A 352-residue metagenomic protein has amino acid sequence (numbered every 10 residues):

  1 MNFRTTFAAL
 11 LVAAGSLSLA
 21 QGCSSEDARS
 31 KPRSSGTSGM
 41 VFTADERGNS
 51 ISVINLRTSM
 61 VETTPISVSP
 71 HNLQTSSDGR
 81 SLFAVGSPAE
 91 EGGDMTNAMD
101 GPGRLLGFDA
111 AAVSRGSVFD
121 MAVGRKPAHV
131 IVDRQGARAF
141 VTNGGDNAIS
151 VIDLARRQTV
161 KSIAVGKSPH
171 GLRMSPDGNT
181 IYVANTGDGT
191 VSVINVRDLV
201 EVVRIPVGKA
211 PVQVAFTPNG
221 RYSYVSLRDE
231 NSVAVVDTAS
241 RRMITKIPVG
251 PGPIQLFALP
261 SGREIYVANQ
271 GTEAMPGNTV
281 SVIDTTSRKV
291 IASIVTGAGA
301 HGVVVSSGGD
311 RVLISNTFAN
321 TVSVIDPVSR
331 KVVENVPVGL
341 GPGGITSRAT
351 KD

Functional and structural regions predicted by a protein language model:
M1-A9: Bacterial N-terminal signal peptides that target proteins for export
T6, A13-S16: Alpha-helical hydrophobic membrane-insertion segments
L11, S18-D352: Predominantly soluble domains enriched in secretory-pathway, periplasmic, or organellar proteins
